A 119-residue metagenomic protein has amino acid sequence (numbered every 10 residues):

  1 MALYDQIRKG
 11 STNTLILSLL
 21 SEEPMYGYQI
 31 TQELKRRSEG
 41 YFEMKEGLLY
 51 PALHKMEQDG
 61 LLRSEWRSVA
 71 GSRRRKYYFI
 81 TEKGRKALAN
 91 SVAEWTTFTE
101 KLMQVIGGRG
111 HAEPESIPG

Functional and structural regions predicted by a protein language model:
M1-D5: Short, Lys/Arg-enriched N-terminal segment that forms or immediately precedes the first helix of a structured domain
Q6-L48: N-terminal helix-turn-helix DNA-binding core of bacterial DNA-binding proteins
S18, Q32, P51, A89 (+1 more regions): A cross-family signal for key residues in well-ordered alpha-helices that form functional helical elements
L49-M56: Basic amphipathic alpha-helical segments that dock to polyanions
E57-R74, F79: Beta-hairpin "wing" of winged helix-turn-helix
R73-V92: Basic, amphipathic "hinge/linker" alpha-helix immediately C-terminal to the N-terminal HTH DNA-binding motif
K86-G119: Amphipathic alpha-helical dimerization/coiled-coil segments that flank or bridge DNA-binding/regulatory modules
